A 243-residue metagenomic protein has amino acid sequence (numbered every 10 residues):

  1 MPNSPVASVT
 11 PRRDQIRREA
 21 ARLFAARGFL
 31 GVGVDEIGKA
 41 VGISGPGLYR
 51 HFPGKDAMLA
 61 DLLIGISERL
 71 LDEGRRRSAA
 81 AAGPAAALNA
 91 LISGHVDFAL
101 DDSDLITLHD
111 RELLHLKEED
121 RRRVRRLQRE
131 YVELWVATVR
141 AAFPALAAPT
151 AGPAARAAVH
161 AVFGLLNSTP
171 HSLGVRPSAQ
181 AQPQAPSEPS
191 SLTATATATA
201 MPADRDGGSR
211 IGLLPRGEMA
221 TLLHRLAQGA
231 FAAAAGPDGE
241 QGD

Functional and structural regions predicted by a protein language model:
P2, R12-Q15, E19-A57, D61: Helix-turn-helix
P2-N3, D97, V132-A141, A145 (+2 more regions): C-terminal peripheral helix-coil segments that are non-catalytic and often amphipathic
N3-S4, I64-N89: Amphipathic alpha-helical linker/stalk segments
F24, L70-L71, I92, L108-H109 (+1 more regions): Short, structured motif recognition centered on aromatic/hydrophobic residues
K55, I66, L70, L88 (+4 more regions): Hydrophobic/aromatic residues within well-ordered alpha-helical segments
L71, E118-P144, R156-H160, G217-T221: Amphipathic alpha-helical packing segments from all-alpha helical-bundle domains
A85-L100, R156, H160, G217 (+1 more regions): Amphipathic alpha-helical segments that line or abut small-molecule/effector binding pockets and mediate allosteric
D97-V136, H171, V175: Short secondary-structure transition hinges
